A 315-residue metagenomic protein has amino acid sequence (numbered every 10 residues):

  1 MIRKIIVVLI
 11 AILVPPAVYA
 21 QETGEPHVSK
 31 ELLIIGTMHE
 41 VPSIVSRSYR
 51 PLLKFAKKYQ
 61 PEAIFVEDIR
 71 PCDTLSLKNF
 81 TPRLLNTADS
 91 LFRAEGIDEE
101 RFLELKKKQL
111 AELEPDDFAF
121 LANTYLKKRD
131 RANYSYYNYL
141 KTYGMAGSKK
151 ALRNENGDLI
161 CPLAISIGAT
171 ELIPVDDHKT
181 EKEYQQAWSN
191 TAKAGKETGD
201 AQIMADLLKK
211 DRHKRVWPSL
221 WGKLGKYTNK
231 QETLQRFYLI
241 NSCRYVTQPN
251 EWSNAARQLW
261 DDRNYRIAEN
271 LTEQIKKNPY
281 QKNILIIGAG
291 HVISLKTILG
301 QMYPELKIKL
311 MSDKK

Functional and structural regions predicted by a protein language model:
M1-V28: Bacterial Sec-dependent N-terminal signal peptides
I10-A11, A56, L299: Residue-level detector of alpha-helical hydrophobic segments embedded in or interacting with membranes
V14-P15, S48, K78, L299: Single-residue recognition of alpha-helix boundary sites
P15, A169-L172, Y280: Intrinsically disordered or highly flexible coil/loop and linker segments, enriched in small and charged/polar residues
A17, R47, R263-R266: Short secondary-structure boundary/capping elements
T23-T247: Structured, acidic catalytic/metal-binding patches in enzyme active sites
S242-K315: A cross-kingdom marker for long, charged
